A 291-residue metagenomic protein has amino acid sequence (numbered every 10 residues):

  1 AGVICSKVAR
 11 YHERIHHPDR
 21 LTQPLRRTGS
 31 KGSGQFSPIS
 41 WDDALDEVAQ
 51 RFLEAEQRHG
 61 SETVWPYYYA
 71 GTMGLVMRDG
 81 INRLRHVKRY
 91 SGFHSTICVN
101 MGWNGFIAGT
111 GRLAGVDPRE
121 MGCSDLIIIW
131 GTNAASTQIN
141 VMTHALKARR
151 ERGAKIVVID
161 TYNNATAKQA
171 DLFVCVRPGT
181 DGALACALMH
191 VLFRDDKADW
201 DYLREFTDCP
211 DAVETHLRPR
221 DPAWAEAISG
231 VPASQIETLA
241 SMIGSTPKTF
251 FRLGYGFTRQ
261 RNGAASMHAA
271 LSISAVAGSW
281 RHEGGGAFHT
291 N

Functional and structural regions predicted by a protein language model:
A1-K197, C209, P232: N-terminal export/assembly segments and adjacent metallocofactor-ligating motifs of anaerobic energy-metabolism
F52-E54, A114-P118, I236-S241, V276 (+1 more regions): Generic recognition of flexible, low-complexity loop/linker segments
H59-T63, A198-L203, F250, R281-F288: Flexible, glycine/charged-enriched surface loops at secondary-structure junctions
L75, T207, D211, S234-E237 (+2 more regions): An alpha-helix initiation/capping motif
G92, L192-W200, N262, A277-G284: Short helix-capping/linker segments at secondary-structure and domain boundaries
S124, E151, R220, S245-T246 (+1 more regions): Structured helix-beta-strand junction loops
G179, A183-T249: P-loop NTPase catalytic nucleotide-binding module
I243-N291: A glycine-rich, hydrophobic/aromatic-adjacent loop/helix-cap motif
